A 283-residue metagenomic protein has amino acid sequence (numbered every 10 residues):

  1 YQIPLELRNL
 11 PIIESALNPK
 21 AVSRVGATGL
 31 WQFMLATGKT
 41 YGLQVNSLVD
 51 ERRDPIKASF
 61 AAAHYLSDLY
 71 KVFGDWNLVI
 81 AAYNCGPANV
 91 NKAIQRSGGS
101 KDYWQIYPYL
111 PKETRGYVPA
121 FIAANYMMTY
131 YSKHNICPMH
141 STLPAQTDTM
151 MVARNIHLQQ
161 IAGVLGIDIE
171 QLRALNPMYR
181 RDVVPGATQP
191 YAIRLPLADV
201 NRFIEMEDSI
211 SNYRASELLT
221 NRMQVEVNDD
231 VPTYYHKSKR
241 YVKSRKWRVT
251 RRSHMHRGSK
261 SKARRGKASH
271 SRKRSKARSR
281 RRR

Functional and structural regions predicted by a protein language model:
Y1, T40, V45-L48, R52-V72 (+1 more regions): Extracytoplasmic and endomembrane cell-envelope/extracellular-matrix remodeling and assembly machinery
Y1-A16, A63-S67: Export/targeting segments at the very N-terminus of extracytoplasmic proteins
I3, N18-V22, G29, S47-L48: Glycine- and small hydrophobic-enriched segments that form the cores of compact globular domains
P4-I12, T28, W76-A81: Alpha-helical scaffolds flanking conserved acidic
P11-E14, M34, Y107, L175-N176: A general structural motif at alpha-helix termini
A21-G42: Short, surface-exposed glycine/acidic/tryptophan-bearing loops
